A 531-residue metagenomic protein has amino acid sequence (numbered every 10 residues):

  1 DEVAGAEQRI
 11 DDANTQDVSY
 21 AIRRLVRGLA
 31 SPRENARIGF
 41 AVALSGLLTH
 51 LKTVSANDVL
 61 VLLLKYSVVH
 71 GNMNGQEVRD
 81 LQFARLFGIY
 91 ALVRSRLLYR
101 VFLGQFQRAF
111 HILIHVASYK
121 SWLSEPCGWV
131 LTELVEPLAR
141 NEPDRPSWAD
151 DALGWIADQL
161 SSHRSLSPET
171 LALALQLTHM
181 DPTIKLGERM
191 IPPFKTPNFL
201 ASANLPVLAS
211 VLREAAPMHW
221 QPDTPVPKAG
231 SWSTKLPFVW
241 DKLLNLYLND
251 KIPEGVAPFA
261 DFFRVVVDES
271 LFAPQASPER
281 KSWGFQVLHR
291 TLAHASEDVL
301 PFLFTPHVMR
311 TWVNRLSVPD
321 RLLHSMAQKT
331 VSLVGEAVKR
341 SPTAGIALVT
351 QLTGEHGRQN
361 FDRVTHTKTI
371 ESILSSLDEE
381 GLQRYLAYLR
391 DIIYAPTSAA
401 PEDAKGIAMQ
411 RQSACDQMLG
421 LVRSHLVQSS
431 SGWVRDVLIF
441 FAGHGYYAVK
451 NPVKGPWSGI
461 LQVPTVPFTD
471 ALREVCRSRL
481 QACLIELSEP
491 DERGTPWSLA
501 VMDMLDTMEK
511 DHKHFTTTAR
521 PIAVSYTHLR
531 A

Functional and structural regions predicted by a protein language model:
D1-A6, R37-A41, R79-Y90, S231-Y247 (+4 more regions): HEAT-repeat alpha-solenoid elements in large eukaryotic scaffold proteins
Q8-L175, L303-M309, V313-S317, H324-S325 (+1 more regions): Long amphipathic alpha-helical scaffold regions
Q8-R9, L48-N57, N72-M73, A91-F102 (+13 more regions): Flexible helix-coil junctions and inter-repeat linker/turn elements that act as hinges within alpha-solenoid scaffolds
N14-I22, L60-M73, Q105-S121, R145-L166 (+7 more regions): Amphipathic alpha-helical segments within extended alpha-helical solenoids and repeat-rich scaffolds in large
R24-I38, V54, V68-D80, I114-S124 (+12 more regions): Short coil/turn segments at helix-helix junctions and helix-capping linkers within large alpha-helical proteins
V116, S121-P143, W155-S161, L173-L175 (+8 more regions): Long all-alpha helical scaffold domains
H163-I252, V265-S277, H289: Extended alpha-helical scaffold segments
T527-A531: Conserved small/polar residues in nucleotide/adenosyl-binding loops
